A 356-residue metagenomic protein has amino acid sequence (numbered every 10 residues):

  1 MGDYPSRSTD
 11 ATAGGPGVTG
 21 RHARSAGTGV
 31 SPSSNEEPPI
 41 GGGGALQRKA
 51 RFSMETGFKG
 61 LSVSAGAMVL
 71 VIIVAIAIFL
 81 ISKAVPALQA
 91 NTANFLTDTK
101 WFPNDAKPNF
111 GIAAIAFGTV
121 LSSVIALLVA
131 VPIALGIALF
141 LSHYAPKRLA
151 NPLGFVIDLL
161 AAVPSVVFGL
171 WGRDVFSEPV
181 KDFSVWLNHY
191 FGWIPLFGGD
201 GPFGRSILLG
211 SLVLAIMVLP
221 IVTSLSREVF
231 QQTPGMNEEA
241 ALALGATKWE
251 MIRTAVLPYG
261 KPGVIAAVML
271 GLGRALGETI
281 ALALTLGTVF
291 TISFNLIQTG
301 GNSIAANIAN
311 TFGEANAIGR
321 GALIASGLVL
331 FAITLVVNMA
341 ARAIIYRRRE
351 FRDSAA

Functional and structural regions predicted by a protein language model:
M1-G66, A341-A356: Transmembrane alpha-helical segments of polytopic membrane transport and secretion proteins
V18-G20, R227-Q231, G235, L242 (+1 more regions): C-terminal transmembrane helix and the adjacent membrane-cytosol boundary/short C-terminal tail of inner/organellar
G43-L61, L80-A126, P146, D200 (+1 more regions): Periplasmic/extracellular loop-to-transmembrane helix junction in inner-membrane transport proteins
A90-A113, F168-I216, L296-Q298: Membrane-interfacial helix termini and adjacent extracytoplasmic/periplasmic loops of multi-pass transporters
A126-I157, L170, A341-E350: Transmembrane-helix boundary motif in ABC transporter permease subunits
L135, F140, G199-A243, T247-E250 (+2 more regions): Membrane-cytosol interface at the C-terminal ends of specific transmembrane alpha-helices in multi-pass membrane
L159, V163, V167, V222-S226 (+3 more regions): Transmembrane alpha-helices
D200, L282-F331: Interhelical loop and adjacent transmembrane-helix boundary motif in polytopic membrane transport permeases
